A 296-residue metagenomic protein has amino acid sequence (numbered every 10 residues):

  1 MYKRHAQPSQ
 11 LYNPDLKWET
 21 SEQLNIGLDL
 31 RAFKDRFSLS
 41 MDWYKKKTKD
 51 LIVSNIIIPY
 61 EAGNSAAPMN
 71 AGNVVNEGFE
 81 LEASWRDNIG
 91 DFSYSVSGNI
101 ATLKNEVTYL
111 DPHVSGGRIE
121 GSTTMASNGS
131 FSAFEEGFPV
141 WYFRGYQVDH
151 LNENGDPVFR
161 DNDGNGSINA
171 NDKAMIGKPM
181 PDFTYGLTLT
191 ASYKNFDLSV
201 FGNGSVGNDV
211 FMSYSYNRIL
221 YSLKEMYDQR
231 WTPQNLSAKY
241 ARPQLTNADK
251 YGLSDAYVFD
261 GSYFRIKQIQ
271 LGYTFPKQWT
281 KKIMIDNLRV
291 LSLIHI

Functional and structural regions predicted by a protein language model:
M1-H5, I294-I296: Conserved small/polar residues in nucleotide/adenosyl-binding loops
R4-S38, N64-I89, K178-T184: Outer-membrane beta-barrel signature, preferentially recognizing the C-terminal barrel domain of Gram-negative
W18-A62, Y94, A101, N105: Membrane-embedded beta-barrel scaffold of Gram-negative outer-membrane proteins
I26, F37-L39, Y94-V96, L187 (+4 more regions): Transmembrane beta-strands of outer-membrane beta-barrel proteins
F33-R36, N88-Y94, V107-H113, K277-V290: Short loop/turn motifs that connect adjacent beta-strands in outer-membrane beta-barrel proteins
W43-K49, W85-D87, I100-E106, Y193-N195 (+4 more regions): Transmembrane beta-strands of outer-membrane beta-barrel pores
M69, N88-P179: Conserved small-residue
S205-V290: Extracytoplasmic gating/loop element in the C-terminal half of outer-membrane beta-barrel translocons and assembly
